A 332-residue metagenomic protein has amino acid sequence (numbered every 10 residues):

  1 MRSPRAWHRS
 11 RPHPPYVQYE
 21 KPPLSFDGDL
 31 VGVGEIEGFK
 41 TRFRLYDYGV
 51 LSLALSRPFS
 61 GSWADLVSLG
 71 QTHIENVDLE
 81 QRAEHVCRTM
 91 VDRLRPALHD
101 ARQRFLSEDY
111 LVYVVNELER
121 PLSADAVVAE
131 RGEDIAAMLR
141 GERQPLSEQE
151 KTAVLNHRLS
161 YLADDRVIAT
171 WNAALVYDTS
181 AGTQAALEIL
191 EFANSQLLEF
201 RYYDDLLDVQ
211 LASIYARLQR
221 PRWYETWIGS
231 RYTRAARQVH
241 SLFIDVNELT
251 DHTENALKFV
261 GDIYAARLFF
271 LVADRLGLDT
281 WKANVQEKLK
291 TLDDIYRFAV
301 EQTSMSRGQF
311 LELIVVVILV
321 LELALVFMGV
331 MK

Functional and structural regions predicted by a protein language model:
M1-D165: Short Lys/Arg-enriched alpha/beta "domain-start" segment
E35, N76, N156, G182-A185 (+8 more regions): Generic, low-specificity signal for short hydrophobic/alpha-helical stretches with a mild N-terminal bias, encompassing
T41, T72, T89, T152 (+9 more regions): Residue-identity detector for threonine
S68-T72, Q184-A186, E191-N194, Y224 (+3 more regions): General N-terminal targeting signals
A97-R234, N284: Peripheral, non-transmembrane regulatory/ligand-interaction domains of membrane transport proteins
Y202-G329: Membrane-associated alpha-helical segments
